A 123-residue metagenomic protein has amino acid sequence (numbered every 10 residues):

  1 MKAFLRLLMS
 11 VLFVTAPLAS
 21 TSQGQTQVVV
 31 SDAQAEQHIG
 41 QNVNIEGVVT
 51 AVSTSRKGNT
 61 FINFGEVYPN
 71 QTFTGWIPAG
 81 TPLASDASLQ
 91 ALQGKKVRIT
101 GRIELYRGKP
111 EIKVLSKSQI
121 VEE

Functional and structural regions predicted by a protein language model:
M1, P17-L18: Generic low-polarity alpha-helical segments
M1-M9: Bacterial N-terminal signal peptides that target proteins for export
L8-P17: Bacterial N-terminal signal peptides
L18-G24: Sec/Tat signal peptide C-region and signal peptidase I cleavage site
G24-E123: OB-fold single-stranded nucleic acid-binding module
